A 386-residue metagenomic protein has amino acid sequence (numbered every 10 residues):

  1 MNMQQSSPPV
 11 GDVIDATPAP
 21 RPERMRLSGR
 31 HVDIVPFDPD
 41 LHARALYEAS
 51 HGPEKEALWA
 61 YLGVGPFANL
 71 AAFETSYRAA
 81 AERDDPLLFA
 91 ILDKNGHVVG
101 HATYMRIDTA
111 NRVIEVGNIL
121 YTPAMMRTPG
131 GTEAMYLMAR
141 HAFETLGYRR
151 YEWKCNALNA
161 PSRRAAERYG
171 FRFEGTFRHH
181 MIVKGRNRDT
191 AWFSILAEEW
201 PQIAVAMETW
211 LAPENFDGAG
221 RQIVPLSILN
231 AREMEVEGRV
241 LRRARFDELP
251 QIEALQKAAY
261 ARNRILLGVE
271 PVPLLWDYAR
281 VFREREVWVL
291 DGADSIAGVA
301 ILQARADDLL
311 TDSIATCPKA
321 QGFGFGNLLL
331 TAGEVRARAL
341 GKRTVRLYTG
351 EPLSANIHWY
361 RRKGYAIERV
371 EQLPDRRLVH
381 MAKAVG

Functional and structural regions predicted by a protein language model:
M1-T128, H141, T145, R186-P201 (+2 more regions): GNAT-family acyltransferases
T75-R112, G117, P123, R243-K319 (+5 more regions): Acetyl-CoA-dependent GNAT
R127-H141, A160, R164, T316 (+2 more regions): Conserved acetyl-CoA-binding loop-helix of GNAT-fold acetyltransferases
E144-K154, A337-T349: Conserved GNAT acetyl-CoA-binding A-motif
L158-E174, K184: Alpha-helical membrane segments in multi-pass integral membrane proteins
E167-F177, Y360-R369: Conserved acetyl-CoA-binding loop of GNAT-fold acetyltransferases
I182-N230, L274-A279, V287-W288, R343-I357 (+1 more regions): C-terminal "cap" of GNAT-fold acetyltransferases
